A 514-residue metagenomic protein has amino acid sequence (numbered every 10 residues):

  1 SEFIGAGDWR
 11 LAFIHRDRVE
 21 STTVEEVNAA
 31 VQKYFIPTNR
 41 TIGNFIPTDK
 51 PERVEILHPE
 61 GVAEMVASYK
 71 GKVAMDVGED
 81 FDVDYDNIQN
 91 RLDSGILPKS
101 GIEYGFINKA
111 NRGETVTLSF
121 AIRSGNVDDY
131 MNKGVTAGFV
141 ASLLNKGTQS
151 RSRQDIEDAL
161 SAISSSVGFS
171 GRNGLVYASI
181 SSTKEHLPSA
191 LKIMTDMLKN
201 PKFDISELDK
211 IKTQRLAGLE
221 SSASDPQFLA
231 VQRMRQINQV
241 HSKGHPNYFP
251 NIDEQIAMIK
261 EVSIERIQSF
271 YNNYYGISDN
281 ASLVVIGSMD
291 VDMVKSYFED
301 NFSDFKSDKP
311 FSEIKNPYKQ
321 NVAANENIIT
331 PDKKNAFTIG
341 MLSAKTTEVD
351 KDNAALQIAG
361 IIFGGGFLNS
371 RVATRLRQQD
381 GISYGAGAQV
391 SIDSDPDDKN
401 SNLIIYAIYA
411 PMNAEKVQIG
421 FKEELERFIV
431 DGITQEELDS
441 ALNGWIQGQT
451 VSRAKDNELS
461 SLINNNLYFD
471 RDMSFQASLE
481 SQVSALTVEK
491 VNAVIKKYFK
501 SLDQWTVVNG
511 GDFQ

Functional and structural regions predicted by a protein language model:
S1-S21, T41-I46, N111-N200, K212-E220 (+6 more regions): M16 family metallopeptidases and their MPP-like homologs
F13-R123, Y130, S282-T330, A336 (+3 more regions): Proteolytic maturation boundary segments
E25-E26, A30, N200-F203, L208-D209 (+1 more regions): Peptidyl-prolyl cis-trans isomerase
N353-A354: Zinc-dependent metallopeptidase catalytic helix centered on the HExxH motif and its immediate flanking segment
